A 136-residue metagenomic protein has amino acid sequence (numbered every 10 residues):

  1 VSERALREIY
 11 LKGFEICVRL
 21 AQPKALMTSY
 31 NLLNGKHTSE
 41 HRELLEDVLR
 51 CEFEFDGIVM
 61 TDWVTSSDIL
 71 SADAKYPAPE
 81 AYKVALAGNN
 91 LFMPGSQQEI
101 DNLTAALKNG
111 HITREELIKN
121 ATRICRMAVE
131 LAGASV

Functional and structural regions predicted by a protein language model:
V1-V136: Glycoside hydrolase catalytic-domain context in secreted enzymes
